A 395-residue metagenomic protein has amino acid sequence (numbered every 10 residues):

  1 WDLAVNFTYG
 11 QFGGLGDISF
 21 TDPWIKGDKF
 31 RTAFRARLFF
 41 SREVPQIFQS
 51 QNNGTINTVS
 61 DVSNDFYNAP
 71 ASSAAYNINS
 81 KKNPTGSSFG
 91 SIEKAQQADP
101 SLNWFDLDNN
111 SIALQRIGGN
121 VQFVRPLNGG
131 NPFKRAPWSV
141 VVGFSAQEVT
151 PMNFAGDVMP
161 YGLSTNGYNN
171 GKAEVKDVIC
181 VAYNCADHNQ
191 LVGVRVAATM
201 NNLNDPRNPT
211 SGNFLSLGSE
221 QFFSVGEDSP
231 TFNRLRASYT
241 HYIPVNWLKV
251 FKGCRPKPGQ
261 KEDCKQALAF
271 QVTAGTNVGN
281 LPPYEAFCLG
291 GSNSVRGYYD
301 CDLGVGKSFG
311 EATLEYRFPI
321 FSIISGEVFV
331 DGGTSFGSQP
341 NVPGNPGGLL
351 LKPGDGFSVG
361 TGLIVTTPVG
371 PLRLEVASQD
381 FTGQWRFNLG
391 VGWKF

Functional and structural regions predicted by a protein language model:
W1-R195, F214, L289, N293 (+3 more regions): Gram-negative/organellar outer-membrane beta-barrel architecture
N6-T8, T21, R37, G143-Q147 (+6 more regions): Generic beta-strand/beta-sheet core signal
S19-T21, G118-V124, A197-T199, S238-T240 (+4 more regions): Outer-membrane beta-barrel architecture
D22-W24, R125-L127, M200-N202, Q221 (+5 more regions): Residue-level signature of outer-membrane beta-barrel architecture
R42-I47, A113-F123, F222-S224, V272-P282 (+1 more regions): A short, hydrophobic secondary-structure junction motif
I47-N53, N103-D108, N131, L248-E262 (+1 more regions): Low-complexity, polar-biased intrinsically disordered regions enriched in Pro/Ser/Thr/Gly
T150-S338, P343-N345: C-terminal outer-membrane beta-barrel translocator/porin domains of Gram-negative envelope proteins and their
N341-F395: C-terminal beta-signal and terminal closure region of outer-membrane beta-barrel proteins
